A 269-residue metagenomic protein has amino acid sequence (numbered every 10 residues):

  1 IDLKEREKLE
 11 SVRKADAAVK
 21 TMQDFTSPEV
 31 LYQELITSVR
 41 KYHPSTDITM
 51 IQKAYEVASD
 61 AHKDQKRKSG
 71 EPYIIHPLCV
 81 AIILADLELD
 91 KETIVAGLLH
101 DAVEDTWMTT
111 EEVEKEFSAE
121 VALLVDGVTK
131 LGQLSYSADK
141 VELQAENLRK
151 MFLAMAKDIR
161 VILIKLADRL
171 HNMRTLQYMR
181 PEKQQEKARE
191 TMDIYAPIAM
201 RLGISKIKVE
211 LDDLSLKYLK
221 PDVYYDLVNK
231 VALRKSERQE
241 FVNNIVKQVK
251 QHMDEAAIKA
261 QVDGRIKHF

Functional and structural regions predicted by a protein language model:
I1-F269: Active-site helical microenvironments for divalent-metal-assisted chemistry
